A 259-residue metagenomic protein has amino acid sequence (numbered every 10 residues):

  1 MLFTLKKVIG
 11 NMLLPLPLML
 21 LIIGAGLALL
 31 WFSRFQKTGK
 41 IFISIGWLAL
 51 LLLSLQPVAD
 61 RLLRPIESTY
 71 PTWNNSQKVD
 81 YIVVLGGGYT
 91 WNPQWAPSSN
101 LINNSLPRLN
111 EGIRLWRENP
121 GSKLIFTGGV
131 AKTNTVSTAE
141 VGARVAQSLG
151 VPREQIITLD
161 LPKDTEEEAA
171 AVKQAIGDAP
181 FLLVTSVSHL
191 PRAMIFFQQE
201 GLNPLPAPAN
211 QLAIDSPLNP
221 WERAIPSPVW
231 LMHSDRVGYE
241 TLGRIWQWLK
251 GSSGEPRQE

Functional and structural regions predicted by a protein language model:
M1-F32: Membrane-embedded alpha-helical segments of integral membrane proteins
M1-I9, V58, L62-I66, G238-I245: Hydrophobic alpha-helical segments of integral membrane proteins, encompassing both true transmembrane helices
L27-L30, S54, Q247: Structural signal for membrane-spanning alpha-helices in multi-pass inner-membrane proteins, emphasizing helix cores
W31-K40: Membrane-interface helix-boundary motifs at transmembrane edges
R34-F35, P65-T69, G251-E255: Transmembrane helix-loop junctions in multipass membrane proteins, especially transporters and channels
I41-Q56: Hydrophobic membrane-insertion alpha-helices, especially the h-region of bacterial N-terminal signal peptides
L52, Q56-S227, S234: A structural signal for short, hydrophobic/glycine-enriched beta-strand patches
W221-E222, M232-E259: Extracytoplasmic/luminal low-complexity segments enriched in Pro/Gly and acidic/polar residues that act as flexible
